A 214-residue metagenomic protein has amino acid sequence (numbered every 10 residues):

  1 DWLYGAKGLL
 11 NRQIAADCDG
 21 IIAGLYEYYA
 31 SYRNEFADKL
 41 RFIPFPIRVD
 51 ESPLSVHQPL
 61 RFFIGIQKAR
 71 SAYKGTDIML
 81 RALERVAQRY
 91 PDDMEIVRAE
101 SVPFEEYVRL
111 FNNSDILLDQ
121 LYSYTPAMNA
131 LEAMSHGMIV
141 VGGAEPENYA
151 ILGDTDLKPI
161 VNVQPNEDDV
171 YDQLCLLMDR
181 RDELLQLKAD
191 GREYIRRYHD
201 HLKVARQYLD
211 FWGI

Functional and structural regions predicted by a protein language model:
D1-I21: Membrane-proximal helix-turn-helix segments that form the acceptor-binding/catalytic region of lipid-linked
E27-Y28, F42-S52: Short beta-strand->alpha-helix junction loop in the catalytic core of nucleotide-activated group-transfer enzymes
I47, E51-K74, L80: Conserved donor-binding/catalytic core segment of Leloir-type glycosyltransferases
V108, A130-S135, Y149, D154: Short alpha-helical segment that forms part of, or immediately flanks, the ligand-binding pocket in carbohydrate-active
N112-T125, M138: Acidic donor-binding loop of glycosyltransferase active sites
I139-P146: Short hydrophobic beta-strand element within catalytic cores of glycosyltransferases and related nucleotide-activated
Y149-L174: Change "using UDP/GDP/dTDP sugars" to "using nucleotide sugars
R181-W212: A charged, aromatic-enriched C-terminal amphipathic alpha-helix characteristic of glycosyltransferases across folds
